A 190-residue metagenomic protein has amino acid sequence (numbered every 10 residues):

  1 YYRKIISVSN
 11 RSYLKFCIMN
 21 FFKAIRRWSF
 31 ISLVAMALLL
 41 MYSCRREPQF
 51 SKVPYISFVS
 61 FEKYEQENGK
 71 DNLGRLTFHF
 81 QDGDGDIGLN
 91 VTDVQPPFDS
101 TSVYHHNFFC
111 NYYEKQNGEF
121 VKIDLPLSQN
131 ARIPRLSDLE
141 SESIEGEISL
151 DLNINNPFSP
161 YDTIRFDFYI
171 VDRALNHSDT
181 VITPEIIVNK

Functional and structural regions predicted by a protein language model:
R3, V8-F16, V53-K190: First exposed extracellular module after export/assembly in secreted or surface-exposed proteins
S7, F30-L33: Detector for intrinsically disordered, low-structure N-terminal pre-sequences
N20-I31: Bacterial N-terminal signal peptides that target proteins for export
L40-S43: C-terminal motif of bacterial Sec signal peptides marking the signal peptidase cleavage site
R45-P48: Bacterial signal peptide processing site
